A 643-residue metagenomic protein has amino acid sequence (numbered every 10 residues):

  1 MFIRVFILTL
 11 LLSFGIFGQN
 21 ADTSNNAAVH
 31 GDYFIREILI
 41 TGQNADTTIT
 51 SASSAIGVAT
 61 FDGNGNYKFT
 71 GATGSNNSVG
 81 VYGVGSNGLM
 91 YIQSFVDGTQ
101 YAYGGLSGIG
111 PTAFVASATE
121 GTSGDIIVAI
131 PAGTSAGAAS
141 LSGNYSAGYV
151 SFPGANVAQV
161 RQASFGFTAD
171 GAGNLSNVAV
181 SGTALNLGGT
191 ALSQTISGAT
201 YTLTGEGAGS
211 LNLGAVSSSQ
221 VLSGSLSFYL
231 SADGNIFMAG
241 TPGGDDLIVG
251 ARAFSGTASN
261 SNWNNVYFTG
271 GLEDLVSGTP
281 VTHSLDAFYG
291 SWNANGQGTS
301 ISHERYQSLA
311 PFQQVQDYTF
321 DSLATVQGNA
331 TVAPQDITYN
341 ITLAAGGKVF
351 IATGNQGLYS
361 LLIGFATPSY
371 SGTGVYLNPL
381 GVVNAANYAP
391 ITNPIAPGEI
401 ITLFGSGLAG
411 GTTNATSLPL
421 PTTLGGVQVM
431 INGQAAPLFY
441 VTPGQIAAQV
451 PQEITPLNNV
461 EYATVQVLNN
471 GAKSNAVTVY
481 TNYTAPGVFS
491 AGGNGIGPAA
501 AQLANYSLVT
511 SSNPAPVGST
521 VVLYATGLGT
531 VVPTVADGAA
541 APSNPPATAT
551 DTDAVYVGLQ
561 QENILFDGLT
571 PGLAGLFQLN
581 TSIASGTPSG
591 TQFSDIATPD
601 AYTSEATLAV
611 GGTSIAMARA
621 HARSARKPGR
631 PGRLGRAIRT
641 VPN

Functional and structural regions predicted by a protein language model:
R4-G15: Bacterial N-terminal signal peptides
I16-F17, L634: Short, aromatic- and cysteine-enriched interfacial helices/patches that mediate contacts at lipid membranes
Q19-L377: Mature soluble binding/inhibitory domains
D32, T41-A45, F152-A158, Q162 (+5 more regions): A sequence-level detector for low-complexity, Ser/Thr- and acidic-rich stretches
